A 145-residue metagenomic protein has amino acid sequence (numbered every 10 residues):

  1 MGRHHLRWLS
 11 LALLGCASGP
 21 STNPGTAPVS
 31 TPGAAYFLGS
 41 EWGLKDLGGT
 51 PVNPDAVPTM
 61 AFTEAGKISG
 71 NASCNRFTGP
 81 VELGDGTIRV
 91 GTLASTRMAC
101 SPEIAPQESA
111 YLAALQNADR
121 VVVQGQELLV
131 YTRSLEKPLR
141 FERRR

Functional and structural regions predicted by a protein language model:
M1-L13: Sec-dependent bacterial lipoprotein signal peptides
G2, C16-R145: Lipid interaction determinants
